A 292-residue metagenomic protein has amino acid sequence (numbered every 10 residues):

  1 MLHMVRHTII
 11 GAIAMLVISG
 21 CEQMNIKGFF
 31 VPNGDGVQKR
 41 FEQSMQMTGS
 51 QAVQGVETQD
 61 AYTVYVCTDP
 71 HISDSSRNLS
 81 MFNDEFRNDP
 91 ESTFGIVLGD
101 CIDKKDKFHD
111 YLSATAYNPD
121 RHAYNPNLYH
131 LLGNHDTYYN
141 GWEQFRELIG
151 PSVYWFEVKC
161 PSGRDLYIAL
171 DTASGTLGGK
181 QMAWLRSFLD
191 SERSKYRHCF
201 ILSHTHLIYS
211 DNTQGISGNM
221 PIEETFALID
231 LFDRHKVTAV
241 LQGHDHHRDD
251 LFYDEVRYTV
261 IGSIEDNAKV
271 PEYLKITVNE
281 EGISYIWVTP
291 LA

Functional and structural regions predicted by a protein language model:
M1-I9: Bacterial N-terminal signal peptides that target proteins for export
V17-G20: C-terminal motif of bacterial Sec signal peptides marking the signal peptidase cleavage site
E22-D110: N-terminal active-site segment of His-dependent metallophosphoesterases
N25-M45, R248-A292: Binuclear metal-dependent phosphoesterase catalytic core
F41-V53, S76-D84, F108-Y117, N140-F156 (+3 more regions): Alpha-helical scaffolding within the catalytic cores of extracellular/periplasmic polymer-degrading hydrolases
D60-D74, D89-G175, H198, H206-S210 (+2 more regions): Active-site neighborhood of divalent metal-dependent phosphoester/pyrophosphate hydrolases
S73-S76, T176-K180, A268-V270: Solvent-exposed loop/turn segments connecting transmembrane beta-strands in outer-membrane beta-barrel proteins
D84-G95, R121-N127, L166, G175-Y258 (+2 more regions): His/acidic metal-ligating clusters that form di-metal
